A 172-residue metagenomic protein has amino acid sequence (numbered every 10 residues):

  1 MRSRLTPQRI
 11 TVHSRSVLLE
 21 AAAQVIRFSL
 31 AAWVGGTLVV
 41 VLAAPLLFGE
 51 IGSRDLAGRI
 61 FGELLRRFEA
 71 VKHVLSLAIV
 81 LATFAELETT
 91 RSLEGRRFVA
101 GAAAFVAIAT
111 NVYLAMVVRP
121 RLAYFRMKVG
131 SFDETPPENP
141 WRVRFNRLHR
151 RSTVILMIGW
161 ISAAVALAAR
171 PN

Functional and structural regions predicted by a protein language model:
R2-L5, I10, S14-F98, Y124-R142: Interfacial loop at the N-terminal end of multi-pass membrane proteins
V25, S29-A32, A103-V106, R151-I155: Physicochemical signature of membrane-embedded alpha-helices that form the seven-helix bundle of GPCRs, emphasizing
L64, P140-G159: Individual transmembrane alpha-helices with interfacial aromatic-anchor signatures
L77-I79, G159-A163: Hydrophobic cores of alpha-helical transmembrane segments in multi-pass inner/ER membrane proteins, independent
A100-G101, T110, L114, S162-V165: Alpha-helical transmembrane bundles and membrane-interface segments of multipass inner-membrane proteins
F105-R121: Mid-bilayer segments of alpha-helical transmembrane spans in multi-pass integral membrane proteins that mediate
A166-N172: Juxtamembrane boundary at the C-terminal end of a transmembrane helix
